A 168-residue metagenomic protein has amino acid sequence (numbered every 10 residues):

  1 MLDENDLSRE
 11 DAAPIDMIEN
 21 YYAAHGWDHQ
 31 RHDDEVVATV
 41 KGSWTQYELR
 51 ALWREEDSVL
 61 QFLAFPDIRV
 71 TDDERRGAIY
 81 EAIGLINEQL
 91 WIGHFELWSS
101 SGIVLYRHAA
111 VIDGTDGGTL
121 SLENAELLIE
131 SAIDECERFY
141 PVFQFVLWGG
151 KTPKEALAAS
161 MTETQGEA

Functional and structural regions predicted by a protein language model:
M1-N20: Terminal, regulation- and interaction-focused segments at domain boundaries
N20, H25-I68: Ser/Thr-rich, low-complexity intrinsically disordered terminal regions
V36-V37, G102-H108: A generic structural motif
V59-L63, G114-T119: Short small-residue beta-strand/loop micro-motif enriched in glycine and branched aliphatics
P66-L105: Short, internal acidic amphipathic alpha-helical interface segments that mediate docking to partner proteins
W91-H94, W98, F139-K151: Long, hydrophobic, amphipathic alpha-helical segments used as structural scaffolds
H108-A110, D116-E137, P141, F145: Long, contiguous binding/interaction regions
Q144-A168: Short, highly charged C-terminal tails/helix-capping segments
